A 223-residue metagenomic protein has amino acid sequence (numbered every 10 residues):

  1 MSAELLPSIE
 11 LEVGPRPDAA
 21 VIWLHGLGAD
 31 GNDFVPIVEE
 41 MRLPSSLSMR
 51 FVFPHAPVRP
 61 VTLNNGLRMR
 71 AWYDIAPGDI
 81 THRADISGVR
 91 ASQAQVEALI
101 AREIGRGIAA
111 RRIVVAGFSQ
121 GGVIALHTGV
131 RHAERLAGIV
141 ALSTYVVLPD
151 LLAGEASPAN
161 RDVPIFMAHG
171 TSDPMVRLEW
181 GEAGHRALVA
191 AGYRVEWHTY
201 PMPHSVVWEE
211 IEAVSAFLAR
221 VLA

Functional and structural regions predicted by a protein language model:
S2-V114: Serine-hydrolase catalytic machinery in alpha/beta-hydrolase-like enzymes
D18-A19, N160-I165, A191-Y193: Short, proline-enriched alpha-helix->beta-strand connector loops that line the catalytic pocket of alpha/beta-hydrolase
F34-E39, A153, R177-A187: Short alpha-helix in the alpha/beta-hydrolase fold that links the catalytic acid
L43-S46, A156-D162: Short, conserved loop/helix-junction motifs that constitute active-site signature segments in enzyme catalytic cores
P54-H55, A116, V140-S143, A168 (+1 more regions): Alpha/beta-hydrolase-fold catalytic nucleophile elbow
I104, A109-N160: Primarily recognizes the serine-hydrolase "nucleophile elbow" in alpha/beta-hydrolase and SGNH/GDSL folds
F166-H169, D173: Short beta-strand/loop motif that positions the catalytic acidic residue of the alpha/beta-hydrolase fold
E179-A223: C-terminal catalytic histidine-bearing segment of alpha/beta-hydrolase fold enzymes
